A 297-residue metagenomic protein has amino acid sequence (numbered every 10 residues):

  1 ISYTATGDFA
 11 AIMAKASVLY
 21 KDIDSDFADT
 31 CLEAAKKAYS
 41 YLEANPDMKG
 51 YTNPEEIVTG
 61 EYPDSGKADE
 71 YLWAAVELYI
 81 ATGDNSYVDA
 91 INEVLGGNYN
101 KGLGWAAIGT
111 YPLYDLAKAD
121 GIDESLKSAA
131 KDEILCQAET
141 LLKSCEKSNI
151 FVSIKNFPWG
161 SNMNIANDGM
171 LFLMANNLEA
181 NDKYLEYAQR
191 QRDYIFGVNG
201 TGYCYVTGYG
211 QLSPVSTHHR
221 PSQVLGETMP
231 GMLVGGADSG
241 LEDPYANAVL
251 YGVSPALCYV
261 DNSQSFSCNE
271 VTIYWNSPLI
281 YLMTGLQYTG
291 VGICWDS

Functional and structural regions predicted by a protein language model:
I1-A16, E61-E93, T110-K147, K155-D296: Aromatic (Trp/Tyr) and acidic
I1-A38: A conserved hydrophobic secondary-structure block that centers on an alpha-helix together with its immediately flanking
K21-D22, N53-V58: Short acidic, glycine/proline-rich loop/turn micro-motifs
D26-T30, Y51, G292-D296: Short, glycine/acidic-rich hinge or "gate" loops at secondary-structure transitions that mediate conformational
K36-S40, A44-D47: Hydrophobic, small-residue-rich alpha-helical packing segments that form membrane-like cores
M48-Y51, T59-E61: Flexible helix-coil transition and linker loops at the boundaries of alpha-helical arrays
L95-G102: Solenoid-like repeat scaffolds
